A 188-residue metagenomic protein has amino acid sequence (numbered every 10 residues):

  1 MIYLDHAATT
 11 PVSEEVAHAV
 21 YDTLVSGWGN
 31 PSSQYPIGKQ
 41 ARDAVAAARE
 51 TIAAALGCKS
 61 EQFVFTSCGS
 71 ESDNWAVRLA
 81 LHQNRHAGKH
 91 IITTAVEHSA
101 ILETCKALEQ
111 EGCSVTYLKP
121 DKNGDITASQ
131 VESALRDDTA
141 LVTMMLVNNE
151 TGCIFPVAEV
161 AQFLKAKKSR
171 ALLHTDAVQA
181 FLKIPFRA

Functional and structural regions predicted by a protein language model:
M1-A188: Pyridoxal 5′-phosphate
